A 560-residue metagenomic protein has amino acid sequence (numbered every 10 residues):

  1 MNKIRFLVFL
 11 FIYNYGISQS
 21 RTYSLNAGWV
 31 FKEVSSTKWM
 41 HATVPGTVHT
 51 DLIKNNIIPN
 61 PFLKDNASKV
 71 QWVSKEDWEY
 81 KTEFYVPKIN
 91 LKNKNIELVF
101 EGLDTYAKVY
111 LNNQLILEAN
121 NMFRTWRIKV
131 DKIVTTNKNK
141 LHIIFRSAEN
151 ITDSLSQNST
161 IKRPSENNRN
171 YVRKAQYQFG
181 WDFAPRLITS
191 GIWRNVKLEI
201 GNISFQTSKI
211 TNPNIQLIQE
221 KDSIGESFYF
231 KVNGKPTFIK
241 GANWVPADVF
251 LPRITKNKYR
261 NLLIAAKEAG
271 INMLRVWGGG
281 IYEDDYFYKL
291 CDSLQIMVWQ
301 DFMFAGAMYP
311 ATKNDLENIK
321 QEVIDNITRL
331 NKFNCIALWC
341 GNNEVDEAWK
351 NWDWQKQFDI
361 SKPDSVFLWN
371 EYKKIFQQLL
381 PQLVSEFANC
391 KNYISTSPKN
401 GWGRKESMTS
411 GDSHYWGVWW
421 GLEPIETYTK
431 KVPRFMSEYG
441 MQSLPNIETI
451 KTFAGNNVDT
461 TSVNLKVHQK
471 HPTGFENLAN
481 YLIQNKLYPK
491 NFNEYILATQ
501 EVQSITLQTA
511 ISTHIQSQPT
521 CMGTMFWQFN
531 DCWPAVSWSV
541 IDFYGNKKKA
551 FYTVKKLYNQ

Functional and structural regions predicted by a protein language model:
M1-R21: Bacterial Sec-dependent N-terminal signal peptides
Q19-V99, Q157, N170-N195, E199-G201 (+5 more regions): Extended carbohydrate-recognition surfaces in non-catalytic/accessory domains of CAZymes and lectin-like proteins
R21-A27, K32, K75-G201, M273 (+4 more regions): Accessory beta-strand-rich segments of carbohydrate-active enzymes
A27, I203-E268: N-terminal carbohydrate-binding accessory modules
I264, M273-I319, P381, S385 (+2 more regions): Aromatic-lined substrate-binding rim segments of carbohydrate-active enzymes
S293, Y309-G403, Y544-G545: Active-site neighborhood of glycoside hydrolase catalytic domains
P363-H471, N477-Q484, Y488: Extracellular glycoside hydrolase catalytic/binding regions
M525-Q560: Aromatic-rich peripheral "rim/lid" segments of glycoside hydrolase catalytic domains that contact and position glycan
